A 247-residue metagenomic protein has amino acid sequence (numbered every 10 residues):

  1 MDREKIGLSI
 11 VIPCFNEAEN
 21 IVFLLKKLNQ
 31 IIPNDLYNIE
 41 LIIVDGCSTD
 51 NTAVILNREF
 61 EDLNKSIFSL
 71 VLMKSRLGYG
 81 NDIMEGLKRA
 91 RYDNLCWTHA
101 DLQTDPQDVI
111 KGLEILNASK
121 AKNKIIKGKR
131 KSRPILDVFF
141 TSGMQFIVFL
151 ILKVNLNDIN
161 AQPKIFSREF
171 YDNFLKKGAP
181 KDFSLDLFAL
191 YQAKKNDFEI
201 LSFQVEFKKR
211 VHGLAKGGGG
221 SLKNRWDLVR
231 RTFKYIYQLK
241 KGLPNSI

Functional and structural regions predicted by a protein language model:
M1-I6, E19, K177-I247: Hydrophobic helical membrane-anchoring modules
M1-Q30: N-proximal low-complexity "stem/linker" segments adjacent to membrane-targeting elements
K5, K65, A90-D93: Active-site acidic short loop of glycosyltransferases
E17-N20, S48, Y79, D105: Donor nucleotide-sugar binding loop of glycosyltransferases
E19-F23, D50-E59: Acidic helix N-cap motif at the loop->helix transition within catalytic regions of sugar-transfer enzymes
Y37-C47, V71-M73: Short beta-strand/loop segment that forms part of the nucleotide-sugar
D45-V54, L102: A conserved acidic beta->alpha catalytic loop
M73-R89, N94-W97, P106-F183, R210-D227 (+1 more regions): Acceptor/aglycone-binding surface of glycosyltransferases and processive sugar-polymer synthases
